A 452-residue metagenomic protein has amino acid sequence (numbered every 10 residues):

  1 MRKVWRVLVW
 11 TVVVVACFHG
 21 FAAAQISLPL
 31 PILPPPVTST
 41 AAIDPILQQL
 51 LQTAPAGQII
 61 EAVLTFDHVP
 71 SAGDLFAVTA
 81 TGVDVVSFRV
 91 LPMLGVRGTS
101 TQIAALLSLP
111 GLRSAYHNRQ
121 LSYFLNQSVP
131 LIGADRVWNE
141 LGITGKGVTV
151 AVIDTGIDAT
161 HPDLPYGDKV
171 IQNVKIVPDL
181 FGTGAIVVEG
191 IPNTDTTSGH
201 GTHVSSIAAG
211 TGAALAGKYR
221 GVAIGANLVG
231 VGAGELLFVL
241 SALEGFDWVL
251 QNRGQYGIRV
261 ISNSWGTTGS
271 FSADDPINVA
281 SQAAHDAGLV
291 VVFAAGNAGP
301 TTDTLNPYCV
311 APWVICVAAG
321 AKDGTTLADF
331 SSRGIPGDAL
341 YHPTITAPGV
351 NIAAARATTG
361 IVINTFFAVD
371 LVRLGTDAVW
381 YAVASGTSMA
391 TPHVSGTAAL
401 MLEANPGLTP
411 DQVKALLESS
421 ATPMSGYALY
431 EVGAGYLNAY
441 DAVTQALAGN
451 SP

Functional and structural regions predicted by a protein language model:
R2-L141, V148-V150, P162: Autoinhibitory N-terminal propeptides
Q48-T53, I258-S262, A347, D377-Y381 (+2 more regions): C-terminal subdomain of the subtilisin-like protease fold in secreted/lumenal serine endopeptidases
H68-S71, L91-M93, T101-I103, R119-Y123 (+11 more regions): Solvent-exposed loop/turn segments at secondary-structure junctions within structured extracellular/periplasmic domains
A72, T144-K146, T211-L215, G230-W313 (+4 more regions): Substrate-binding/access-modulating region of protease and related hydrolase catalytic domains
F76, T101-A104, S108-P110, D135 (+10 more regions): Solvent-exposed, polar/charged alpha-helical surfaces in well-ordered, non-transmembrane soluble domains, broadly
D135, D179-T194, V362-W380: Surface-exposed acidic, glycine/proline-enriched linker/cap segments that occur as 15-30-residue helix-coil
W138-V174, P178-S241, G254-V260, D286 (+5 more regions): Subtilisin-like serine protease catalytic core
V314, A319-G320, T346, A354-G375 (+2 more regions): Flexible glycine/proline-rich, aromatic-decorated loop/lid segments
